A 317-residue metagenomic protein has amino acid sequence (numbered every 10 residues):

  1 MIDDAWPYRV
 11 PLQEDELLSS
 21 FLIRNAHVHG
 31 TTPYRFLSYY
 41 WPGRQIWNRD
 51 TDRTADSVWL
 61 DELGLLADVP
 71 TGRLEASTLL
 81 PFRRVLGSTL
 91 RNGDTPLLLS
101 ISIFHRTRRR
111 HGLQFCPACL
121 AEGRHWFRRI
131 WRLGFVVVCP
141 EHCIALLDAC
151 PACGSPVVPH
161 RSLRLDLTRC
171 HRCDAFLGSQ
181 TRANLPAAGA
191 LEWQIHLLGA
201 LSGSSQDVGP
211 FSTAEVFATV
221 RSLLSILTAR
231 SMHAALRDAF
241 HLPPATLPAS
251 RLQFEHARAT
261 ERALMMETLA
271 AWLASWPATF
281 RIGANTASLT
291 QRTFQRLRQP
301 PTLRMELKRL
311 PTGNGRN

Functional and structural regions predicted by a protein language model:
M1-N317: Basic, alpha-helical nucleic-acid-binding regions used in initiation and control of genome expression
